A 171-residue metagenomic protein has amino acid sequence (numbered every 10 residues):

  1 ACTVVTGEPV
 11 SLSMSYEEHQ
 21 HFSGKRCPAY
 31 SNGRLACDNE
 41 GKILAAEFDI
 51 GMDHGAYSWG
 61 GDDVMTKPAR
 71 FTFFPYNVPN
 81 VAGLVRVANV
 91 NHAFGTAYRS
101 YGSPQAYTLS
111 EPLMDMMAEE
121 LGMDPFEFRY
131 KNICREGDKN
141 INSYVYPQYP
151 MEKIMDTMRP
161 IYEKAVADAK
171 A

Functional and structural regions predicted by a protein language model:
A1-T6, D63-R70, Y98-E127, N132 (+2 more regions): Alpha-helical support elements that line or immediately flank enzyme active sites and cofactor-binding pockets
T6-E8, C37: Aromatic-rich carbohydrate-recognition surfaces in CAZymes
V10-G33, A171: Structured beta-strand/loop patches that form or line metal/cofactor-binding pockets in enzymes
L12-M14, L44-F48, Y130: General beta-strand structural signal in soluble alpha/beta enzymes
M14-G24, I50-A56, C134-E136: Acidic, glycine-rich active-site loops and adjacent beta-strand->loop/helix elements that engage anionic groups
P28-L113: Glycine-rich loop/linker segments at domain edges
N89-F94, Y130-N140: Short acidic (Asp/Glu) and glycine-rich catalytic loops that position anionic groups and cofactors
I133-A171: Helix-loop-helix junctions that connect adjacent transmembrane helices in secondary transporters/permeases, recognized
